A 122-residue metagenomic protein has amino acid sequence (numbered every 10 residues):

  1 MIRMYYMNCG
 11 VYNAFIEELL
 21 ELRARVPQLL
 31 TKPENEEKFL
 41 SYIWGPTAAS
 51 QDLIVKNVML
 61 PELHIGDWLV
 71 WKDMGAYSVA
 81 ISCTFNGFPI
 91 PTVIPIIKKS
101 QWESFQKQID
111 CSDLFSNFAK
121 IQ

Functional and structural regions predicted by a protein language model:
M1-Q122: Charged (often Lys/Glu-rich) extended helix/loop segments that serve as interaction or gating elements
